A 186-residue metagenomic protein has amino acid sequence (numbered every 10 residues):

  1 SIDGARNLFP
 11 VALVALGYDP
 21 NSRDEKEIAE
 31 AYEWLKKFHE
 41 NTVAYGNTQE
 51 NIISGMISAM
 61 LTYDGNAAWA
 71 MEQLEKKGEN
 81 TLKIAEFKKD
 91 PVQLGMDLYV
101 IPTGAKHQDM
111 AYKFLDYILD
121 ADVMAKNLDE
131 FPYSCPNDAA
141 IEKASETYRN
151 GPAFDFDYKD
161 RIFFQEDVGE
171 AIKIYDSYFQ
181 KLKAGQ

Functional and structural regions predicted by a protein language model:
S1, P10, A44, S58-Y63 (+2 more regions): Structural recognition of the beta-strand scaffold that forms the well-ordered cores of secreted hydrolase catalytic
S1-M56: Extracytoplasmic ligand-binding site segments that recognize negatively charged/polar headgroups
F9-L13, Y32-K36, L61, P102 (+4 more regions): Non-transmembrane alpha-helical segments in soluble domains of secreted/periplasmic/extracellular proteins
I28-K37, G78-T103: Periplasmic-binding protein-like
H39-E40, M56-S58, E79-L82, Q108-A111: Loop/turn elements at helix/coil->beta-strand transitions in domains of secreted/extracellular proteins
A59-E79: A ligand-binding cleft/hinge motif common to bilobed small-molecule-binding domains
Q93, D97-I162: Mature extracytoplasmic/periplasmic domains
F156, D160-Q186: Conserved C-terminal helix/tail region of periplasmic/extracytoplasmic solute-binding proteins
